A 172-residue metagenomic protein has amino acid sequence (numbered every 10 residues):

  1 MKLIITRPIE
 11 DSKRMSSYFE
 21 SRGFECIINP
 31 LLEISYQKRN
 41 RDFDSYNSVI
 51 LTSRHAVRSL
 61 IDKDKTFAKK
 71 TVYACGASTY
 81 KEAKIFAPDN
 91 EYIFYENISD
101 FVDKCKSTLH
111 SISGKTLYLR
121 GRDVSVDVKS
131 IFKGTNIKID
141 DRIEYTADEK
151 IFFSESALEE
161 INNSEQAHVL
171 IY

Functional and structural regions predicted by a protein language model:
M1-Y172: Signature of uroporphyrinogen-III synthase
